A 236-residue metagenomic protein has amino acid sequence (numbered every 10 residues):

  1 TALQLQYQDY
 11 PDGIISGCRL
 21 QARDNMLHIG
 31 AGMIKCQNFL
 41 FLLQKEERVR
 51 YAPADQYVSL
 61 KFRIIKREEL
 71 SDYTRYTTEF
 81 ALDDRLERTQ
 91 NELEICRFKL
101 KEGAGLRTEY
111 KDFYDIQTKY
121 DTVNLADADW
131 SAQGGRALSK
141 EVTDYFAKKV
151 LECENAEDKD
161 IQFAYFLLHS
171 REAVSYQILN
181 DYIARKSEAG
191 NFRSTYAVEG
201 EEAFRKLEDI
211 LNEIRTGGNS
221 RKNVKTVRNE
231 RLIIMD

Functional and structural regions predicted by a protein language model:
T1-K45: N-terminal "first-domain core" detector
K35-D236: Beta-strand-rich solenoidal segments
